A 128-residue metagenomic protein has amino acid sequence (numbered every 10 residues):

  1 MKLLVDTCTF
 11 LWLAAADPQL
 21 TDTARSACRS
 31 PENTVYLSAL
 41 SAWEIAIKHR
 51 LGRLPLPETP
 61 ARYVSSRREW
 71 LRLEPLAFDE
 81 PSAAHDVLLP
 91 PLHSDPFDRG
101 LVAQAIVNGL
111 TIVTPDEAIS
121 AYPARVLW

Functional and structural regions predicted by a protein language model:
M1-L37, L51-S66, N108, E117-A121: Short, well-structured N-terminal submotif of metal-dependent ribonuclease cores
T7-C8, I45, D86, A105: Generic structural signal for small/hydrophobic residues in well-ordered secondary structure, especially within
T9, S41-A42, S82, L101 (+1 more regions): Alpha-helix capping/helix-boundary segments
P55-A61, S65, E69-P115: Active-site neighborhoods of divalent-metal-dependent phosphate/nucleic-acid chemistry enzymes
L71, Y122-P123: Short, structured coil segments at secondary-structure junctions
